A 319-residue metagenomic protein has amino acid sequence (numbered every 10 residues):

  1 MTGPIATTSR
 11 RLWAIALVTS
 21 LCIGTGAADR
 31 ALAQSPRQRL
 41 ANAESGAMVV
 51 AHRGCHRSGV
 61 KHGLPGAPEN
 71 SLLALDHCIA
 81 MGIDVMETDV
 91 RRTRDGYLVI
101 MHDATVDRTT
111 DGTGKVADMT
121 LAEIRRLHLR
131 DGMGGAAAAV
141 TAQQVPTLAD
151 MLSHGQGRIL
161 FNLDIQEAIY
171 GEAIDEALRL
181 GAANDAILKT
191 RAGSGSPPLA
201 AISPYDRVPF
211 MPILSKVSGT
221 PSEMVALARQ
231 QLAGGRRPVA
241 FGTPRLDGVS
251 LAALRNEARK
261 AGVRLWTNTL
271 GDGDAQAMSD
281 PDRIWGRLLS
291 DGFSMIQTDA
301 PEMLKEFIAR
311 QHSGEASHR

Functional and structural regions predicted by a protein language model:
M1-T2, P212: Accessible peptide chain termini
T2-A16: Bacterial N-terminal signal peptides that target proteins for export
G3, G24-G26: Residue-identity detector for glycine
T7, L17-V18, A28-R30, H318: Intrinsically disordered, low-complexity, compositionally biased regions/tails
A14-G24: Bacterial N-terminal signal peptides
D29-R319: Phosphate-group recognition and catalysis centered on beta-loop-alpha active-site segments
